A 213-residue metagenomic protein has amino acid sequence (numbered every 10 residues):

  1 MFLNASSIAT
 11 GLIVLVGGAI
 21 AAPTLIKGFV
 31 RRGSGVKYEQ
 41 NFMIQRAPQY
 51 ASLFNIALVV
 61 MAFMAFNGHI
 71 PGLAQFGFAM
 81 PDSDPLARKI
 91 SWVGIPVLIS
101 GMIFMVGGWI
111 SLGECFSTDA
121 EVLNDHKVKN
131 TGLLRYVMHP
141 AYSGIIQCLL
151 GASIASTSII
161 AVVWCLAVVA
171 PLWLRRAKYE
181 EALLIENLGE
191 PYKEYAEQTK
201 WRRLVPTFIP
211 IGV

Functional and structural regions predicted by a protein language model:
M1-L123, K127-N130, G151-V213: Membrane-anchoring alpha-helices and their flanking helix-loop junctions
N130-I146: Membrane-interface loop-to-helix entry segments
